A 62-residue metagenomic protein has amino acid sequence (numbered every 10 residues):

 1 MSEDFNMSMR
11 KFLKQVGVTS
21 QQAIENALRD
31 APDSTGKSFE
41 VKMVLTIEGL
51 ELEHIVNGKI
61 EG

Functional and structural regions predicted by a protein language model:
M1-V18, A23: N-terminal acidic leader/helix
E3, M7-M9, N26-R29, D33-G62: N-terminal intrinsically disordered, cationic/polar leader segments that include organellar targeting peptides
